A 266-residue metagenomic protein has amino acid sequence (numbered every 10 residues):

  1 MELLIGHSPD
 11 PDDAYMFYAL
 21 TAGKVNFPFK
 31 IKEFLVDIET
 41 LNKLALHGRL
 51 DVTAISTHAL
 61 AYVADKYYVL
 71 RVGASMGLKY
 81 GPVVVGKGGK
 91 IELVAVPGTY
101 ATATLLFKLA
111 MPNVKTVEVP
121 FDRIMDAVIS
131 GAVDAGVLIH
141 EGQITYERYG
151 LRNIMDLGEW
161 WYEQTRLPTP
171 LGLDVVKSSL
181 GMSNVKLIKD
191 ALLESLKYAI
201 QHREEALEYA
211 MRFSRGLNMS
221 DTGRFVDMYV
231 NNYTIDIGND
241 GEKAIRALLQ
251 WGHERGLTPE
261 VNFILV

Functional and structural regions predicted by a protein language model:
E2-A22, Y80-D134, E141, K243-R246: Bilobed "Venus flytrap"/periplasmic-binding protein-like clamshell domains and structurally analogous long
D12-M16, K24-S56: Extracytoplasmic small-molecule ligand-binding "clamshell" domains of the periplasmic binding protein/Venus flytrap
K24-F34, A110-R123, G256-F263: A local structural motif
D37-E39, G48-A61, P120-F121, L138-Q143: Beta->alpha turn/N-cap motifs
L44-L46, V128-I129, I188, G252: Hydrophobic residues within well-ordered alpha-helices
V69-G89, Y162-S179: Hydrophobic/proline-rich hinge and linker segments of small-molecule sensing/allosteric domains, predominantly
D122-M211: Pocket-lining segment of extracytoplasmic ligand-binding domains
G181-W251: Secondary-structure end/capping motifs
